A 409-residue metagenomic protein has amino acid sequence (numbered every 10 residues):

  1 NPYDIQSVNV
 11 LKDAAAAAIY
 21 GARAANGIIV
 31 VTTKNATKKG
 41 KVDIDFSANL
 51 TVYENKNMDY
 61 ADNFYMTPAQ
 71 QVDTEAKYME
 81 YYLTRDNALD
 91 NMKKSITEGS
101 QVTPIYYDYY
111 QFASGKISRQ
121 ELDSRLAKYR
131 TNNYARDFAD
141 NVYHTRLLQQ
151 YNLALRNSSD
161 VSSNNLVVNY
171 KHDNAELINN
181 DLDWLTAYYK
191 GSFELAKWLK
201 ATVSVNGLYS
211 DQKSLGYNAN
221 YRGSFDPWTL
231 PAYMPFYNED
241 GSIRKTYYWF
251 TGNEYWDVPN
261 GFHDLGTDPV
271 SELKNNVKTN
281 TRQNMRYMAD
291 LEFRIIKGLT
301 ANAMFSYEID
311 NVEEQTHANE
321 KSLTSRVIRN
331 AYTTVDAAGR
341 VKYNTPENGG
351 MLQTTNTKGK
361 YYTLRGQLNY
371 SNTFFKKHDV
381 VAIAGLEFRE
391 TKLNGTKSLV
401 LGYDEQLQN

Functional and structural regions predicted by a protein language model:
N1-K12: Short acidic/polar hinge/loop motifs at secondary-structure boundaries that mediate gating or recognition
N1-Y3, Y20-A25, N180-D183, Y217: Short, glycine-/polar-rich solvent-exposed loops and beta-turns at beta-strand/coil boundaries
L11, T32-K34, A154-S158, V167 (+5 more regions): Transmembrane beta-barrel domains of outer membrane proteins
A18, A24-A48, Y151-L153: N-terminal periplasmic accessory domains that precede and gate Gram-negative outer-membrane beta-barrel machines
A24, T37, N157-V161, Y170: A generic beta-sheet turn/junction motif
K38-N133, A175-N180, T186, K190-N284 (+2 more regions): Surface-exposed loop/interface segments of Gram-negative outer-membrane beta-barrel transport/assembly proteins
N141-T145, L155-S159: Outer-membrane beta-barrel initiation region
V168-N174: Transmembrane beta-strand segments that form the barrel wall of outer-membrane beta-barrel proteins
